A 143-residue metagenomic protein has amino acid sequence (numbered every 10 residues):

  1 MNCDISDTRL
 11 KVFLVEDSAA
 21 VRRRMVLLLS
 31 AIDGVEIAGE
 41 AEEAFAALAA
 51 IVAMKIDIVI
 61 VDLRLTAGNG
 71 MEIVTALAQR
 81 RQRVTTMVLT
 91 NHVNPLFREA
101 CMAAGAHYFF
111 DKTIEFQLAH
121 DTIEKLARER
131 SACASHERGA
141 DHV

Functional and structural regions predicted by a protein language model:
M1-F13, L118-V143: Non-catalytic signal-transmission and effector/linker regions of two-component phosphorelay proteins
E16: Conserved acidic carboxylate
A19-G39: Two-component/phosphorelay signaling modules centered on CheY-like receiver
E40-I58: Acidic, metal-coordinating helix/loop segments flanking the phosphotransfer/catalytic sites of two-component signaling
E43, N69-E72: Acidic catalytic/metal-coordinating carboxylates
A49, M71-Q82: Short amphipathic alpha-helix used as the core "switch/output" element in two-component signaling
D62-L63, T90: Active-site residues of response regulator receiver
E72, V93-F110, I114, H120: Alpha4 helix (beta4-alpha4-beta5 surface) of REC/receiver domains from two-component response regulators
